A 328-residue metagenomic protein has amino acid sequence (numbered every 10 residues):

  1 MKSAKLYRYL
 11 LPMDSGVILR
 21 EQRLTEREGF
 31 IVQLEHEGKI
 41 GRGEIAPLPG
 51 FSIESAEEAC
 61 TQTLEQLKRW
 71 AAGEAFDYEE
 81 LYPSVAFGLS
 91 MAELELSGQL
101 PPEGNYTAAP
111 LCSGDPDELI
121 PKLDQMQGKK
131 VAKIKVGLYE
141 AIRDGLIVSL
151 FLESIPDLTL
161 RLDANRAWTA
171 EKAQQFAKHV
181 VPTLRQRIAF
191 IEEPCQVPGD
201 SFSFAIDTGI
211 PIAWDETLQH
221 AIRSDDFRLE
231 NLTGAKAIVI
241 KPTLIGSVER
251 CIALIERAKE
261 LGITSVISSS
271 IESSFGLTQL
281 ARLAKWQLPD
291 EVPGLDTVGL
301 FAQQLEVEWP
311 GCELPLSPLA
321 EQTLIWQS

Functional and structural regions predicted by a protein language model:
M1-L160, N165-E171, K178-P182, L305-S328: N-terminal capping/lid subdomain adjacent to the active-site entrance of alpha/beta enzymes
Y9-P12, G114, L218, I271 (+1 more regions): Short, solvent-exposed coil/turn elements at secondary-structure transition points
G29, A235, D290: Active-site lining segments that contact anionic ligands and/or coordinate catalytic metals
R42-I45, V292-D296: Beta-strand scaffold of nucleotide-dependent catalytic cores
L96, K285-W286: Alpha-helix C-terminal capping segments
A141-A284, P293, L300-C312: Catalytic core of soluble alpha/beta enzymes
